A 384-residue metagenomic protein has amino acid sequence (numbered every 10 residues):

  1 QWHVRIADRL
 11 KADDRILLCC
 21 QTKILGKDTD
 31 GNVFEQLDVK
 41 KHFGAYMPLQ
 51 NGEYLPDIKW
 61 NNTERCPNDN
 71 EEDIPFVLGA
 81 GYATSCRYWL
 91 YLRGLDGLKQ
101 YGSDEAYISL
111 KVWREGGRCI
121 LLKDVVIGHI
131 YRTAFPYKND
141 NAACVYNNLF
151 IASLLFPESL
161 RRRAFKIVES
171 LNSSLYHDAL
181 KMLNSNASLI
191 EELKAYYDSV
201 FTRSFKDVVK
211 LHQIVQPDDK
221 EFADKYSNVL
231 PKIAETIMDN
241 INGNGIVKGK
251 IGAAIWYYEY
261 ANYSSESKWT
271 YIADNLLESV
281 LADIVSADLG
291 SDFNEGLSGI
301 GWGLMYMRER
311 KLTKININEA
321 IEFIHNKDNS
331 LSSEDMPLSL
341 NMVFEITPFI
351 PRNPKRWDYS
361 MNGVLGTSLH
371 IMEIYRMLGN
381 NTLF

Functional and structural regions predicted by a protein language model:
W2-N51: Conserved donor NDP-sugar-binding/catalytic core segment of glycosyltransferases
Y54-A83, A142: A recurrent flexible, glycine/aromatic-enriched loop bordering the glycosyltransferase active site that acts as
F76, L90-L121, V125-I127: Donor nucleotide-sugar recognition loop
L78-G79, D140-P217: Terminal low-complexity segments of carbohydrate-biosynthetic enzymes
L122-K138: Active-site donor/metal-binding and catalytic loop motifs of nucleotide-sugar-dependent glycosylation enzymes
L149, G245-E259, D292-R308, N341 (+2 more regions): Well-ordered alpha-helical segments within folded domains of soluble proteins
I214-K250, I255-Y263, S267-N275: Low-complexity, Ser/Thr/Pro/Gly-enriched N-terminal "stalk/linker" regions
D224-N242, Y271-D288, I315-P354, L378 (+1 more regions): Long, well-ordered core segments of solenoidal/helical folds
